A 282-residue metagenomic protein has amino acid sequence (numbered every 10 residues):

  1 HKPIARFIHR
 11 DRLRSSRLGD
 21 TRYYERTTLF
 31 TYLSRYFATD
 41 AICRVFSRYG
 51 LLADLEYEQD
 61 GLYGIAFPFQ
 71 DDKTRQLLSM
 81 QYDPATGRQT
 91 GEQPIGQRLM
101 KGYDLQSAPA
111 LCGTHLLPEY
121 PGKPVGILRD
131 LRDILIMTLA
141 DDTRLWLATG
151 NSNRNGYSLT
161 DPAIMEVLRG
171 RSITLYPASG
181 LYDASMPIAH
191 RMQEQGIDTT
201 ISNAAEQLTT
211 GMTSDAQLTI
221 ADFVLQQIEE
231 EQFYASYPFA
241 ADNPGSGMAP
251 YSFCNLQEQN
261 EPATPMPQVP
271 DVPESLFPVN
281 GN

Functional and structural regions predicted by a protein language model:
H1-D71, P238-N282: TOPRIM metal-binding catalytic domain and adjacent DNA-binding surface shared by DnaG-type primases
H9, R14, L29, I95-G96 (+7 more regions): Terminal low-complexity, poorly structured segments
R22, G126, L181: Charged, low-complexity surface patches
F30, S34-F37, A41, R75 (+5 more regions): Generic signature of intrinsically disordered, low-complexity, basic-rich segments and short cationic peptides
L33-F37, G102-H115, D198, E206-L218: Short, exposed beta-strand "edge-strand" segments with a Pro/Gly-rich flavor and a Y/T-containing core
Y57-R171: Phosphate-handling DNA/RNA-contact segment within nucleic-acid enzymes
G122-K123, L131-N282: TOPRIM fold recognition
